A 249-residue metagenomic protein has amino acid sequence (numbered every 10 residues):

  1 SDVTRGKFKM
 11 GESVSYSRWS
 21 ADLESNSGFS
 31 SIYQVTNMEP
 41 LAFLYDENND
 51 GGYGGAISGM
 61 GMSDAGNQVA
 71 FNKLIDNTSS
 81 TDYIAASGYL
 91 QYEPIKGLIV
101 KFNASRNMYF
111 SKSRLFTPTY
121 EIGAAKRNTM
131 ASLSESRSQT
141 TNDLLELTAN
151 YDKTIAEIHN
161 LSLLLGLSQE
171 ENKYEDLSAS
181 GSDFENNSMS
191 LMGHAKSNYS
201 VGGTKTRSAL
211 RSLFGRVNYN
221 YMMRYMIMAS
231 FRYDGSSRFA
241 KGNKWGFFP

Functional and structural regions predicted by a protein language model:
S1-V3, L90-Y92, Y151-K153, Y219-Y221 (+2 more regions): Residue-level signature of outer-membrane beta-barrel architecture
D2-Y83, K101-S212, R238-A240: Surface-exposed loop/interface segments of Gram-negative outer-membrane beta-barrel transport/assembly proteins
T36, G246-P249: A general alpha-helical scaffold signature found inside nucleotide-binding enzyme cores
A85-S87, Q91, N142-T148, S212-R216 (+2 more regions): Membrane-embedded beta-strand positions in outer-membrane beta-barrel channels/transporters
V100, I227: Short, well-structured active-site flanking segments
Y109, M222-R224, S236: Conserved C-lobe terminal segment of protein kinase catalytic domains
K241-W245: Short glycine/threonine-rich loop-to-helix capping motif typified by GTGT followed within a few residues by an Asp-Pro
